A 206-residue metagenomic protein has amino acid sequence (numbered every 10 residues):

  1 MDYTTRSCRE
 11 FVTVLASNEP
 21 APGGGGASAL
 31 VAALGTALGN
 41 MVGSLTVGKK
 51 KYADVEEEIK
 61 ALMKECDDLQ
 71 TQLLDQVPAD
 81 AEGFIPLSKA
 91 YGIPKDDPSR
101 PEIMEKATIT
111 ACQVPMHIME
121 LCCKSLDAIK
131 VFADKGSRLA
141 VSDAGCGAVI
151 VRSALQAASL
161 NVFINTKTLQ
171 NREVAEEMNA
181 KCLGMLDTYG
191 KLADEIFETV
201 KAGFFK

Functional and structural regions predicted by a protein language model:
M1-L15, E120-F132: Acidic-glycine-rich active-site phosphate/pyrophosphate-binding loop
S17-N40, A140-A158: Conserved phosphate/anionic-ligand binding catalytic regions in large, soluble enzymes, centered on
L38-E58: Phosphate-handling active-site elements
K51-K89: A structural-propensity feature for long, helix-poor, extended segments
I59, C66-L73, P115, C122 (+2 more regions): Amphipathic alpha-helical coiled-coil segments
A79-Y91, A193-K206: Long, charge-rich low-complexity segments
D80-V149, S153, N165: Amphipathic alpha-helical interface segments
I118, S125, A140-T199, K206: Preference for long, well-ordered alpha-helical segments
